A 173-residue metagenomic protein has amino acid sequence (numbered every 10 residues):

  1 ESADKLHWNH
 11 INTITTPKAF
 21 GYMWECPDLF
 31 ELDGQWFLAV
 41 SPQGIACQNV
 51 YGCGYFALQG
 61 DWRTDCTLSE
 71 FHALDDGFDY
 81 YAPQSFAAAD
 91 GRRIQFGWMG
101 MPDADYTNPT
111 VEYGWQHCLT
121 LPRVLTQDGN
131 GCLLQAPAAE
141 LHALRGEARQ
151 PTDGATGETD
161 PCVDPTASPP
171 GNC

Functional and structural regions predicted by a protein language model:
E1, A46-A57, D105, L121: Structural motif
E1, H10-T13, K18, C26-F30 (+3 more regions): Hydrophobic core segments of beta-strands in well-ordered, beta-rich domains
S2-H10, D61-D65: Asp-box/BNR beta-propeller loop motif
I14-Y22, F71-G77: Short loop/turn motifs that recur once per blade in beta-propeller domains
F20-G21, D28, V50, G77 (+1 more regions): Short, contiguous, pocket-lining structural segments that sit at or immediately flank catalytic/ligand-binding sites
E25-D28, Y81-Q84: Beta-propeller and closely related beta-sheet repeat lectin domains
I45-N49, Y113-Q116: Short consensus segments that form the blades of beta-propeller domains, in both extracellular/periplasmic
A57-E70, L74-F78, Q84-C173: Beta-rich accessory regions
